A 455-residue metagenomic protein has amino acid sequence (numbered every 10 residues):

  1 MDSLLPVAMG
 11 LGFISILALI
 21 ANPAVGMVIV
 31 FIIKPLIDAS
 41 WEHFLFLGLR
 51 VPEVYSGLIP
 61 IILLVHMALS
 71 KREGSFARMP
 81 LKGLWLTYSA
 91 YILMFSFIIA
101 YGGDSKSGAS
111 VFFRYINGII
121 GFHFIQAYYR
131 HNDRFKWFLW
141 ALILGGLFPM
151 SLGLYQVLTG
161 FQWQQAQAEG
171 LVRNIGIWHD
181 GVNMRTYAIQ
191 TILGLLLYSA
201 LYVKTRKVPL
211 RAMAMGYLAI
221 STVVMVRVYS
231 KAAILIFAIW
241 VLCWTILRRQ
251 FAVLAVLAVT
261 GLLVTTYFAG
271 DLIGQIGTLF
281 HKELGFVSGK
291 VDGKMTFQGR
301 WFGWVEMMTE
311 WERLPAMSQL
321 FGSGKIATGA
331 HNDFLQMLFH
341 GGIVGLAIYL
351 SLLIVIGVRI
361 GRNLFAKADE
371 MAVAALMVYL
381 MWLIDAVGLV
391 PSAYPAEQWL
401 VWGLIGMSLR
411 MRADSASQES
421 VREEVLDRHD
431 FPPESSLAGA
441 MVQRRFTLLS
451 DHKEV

Functional and structural regions predicted by a protein language model:
M1-L69, M94-I98, W382: N-terminal signal-anchor transmembrane segment
M9-A21, G57-K71, I192-T205, V241-W244 (+4 more regions): Hydrophobic, aromatic-rich transmembrane alpha-helices and their immediate juxtamembrane boundary segments
L11-A18, S89, S96, I120 (+4 more regions): Alpha-helical transmembrane segments of multi-pass inner-membrane proteins
P52-I59, P80-M94, G102-A127, W137-G146: Aromatic-anchored transmembrane helix interface
L147, R206-V208, F251, I343-L383 (+1 more regions): Hydrophobic transmembrane alpha-helices and their immediate junctions
S151, G160, V223, T245-V291 (+2 more regions): A membrane-periplasm/extracellular boundary helix in multi-pass inner-membrane enzymes that assemble envelope glycans
L196-L197, A374-D385, P391-V442, V455: Transmembrane alpha-helices of multi-pass inner-membrane enzymes
K282-A330, F334-M337, G341-I348: TM-adjacent membrane-interface loops and short helices in multi-pass inner/ER membrane proteins
